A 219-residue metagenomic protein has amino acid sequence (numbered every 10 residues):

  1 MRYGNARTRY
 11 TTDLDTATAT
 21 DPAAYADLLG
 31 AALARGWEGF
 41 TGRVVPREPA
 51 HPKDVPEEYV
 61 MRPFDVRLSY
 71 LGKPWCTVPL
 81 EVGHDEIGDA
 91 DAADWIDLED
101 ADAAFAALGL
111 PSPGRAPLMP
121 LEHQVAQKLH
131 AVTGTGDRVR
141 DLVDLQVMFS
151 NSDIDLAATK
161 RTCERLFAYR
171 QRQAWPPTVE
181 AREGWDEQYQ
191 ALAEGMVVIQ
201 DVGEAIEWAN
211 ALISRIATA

Functional and structural regions predicted by a protein language model:
R2-T8, T18-A219: Structured mid-to-C-terminal alpha-helical surface segments
D13: Non-catalytic nucleic-acid-binding interfaces of large nucleic-acid enzymes and RNP effectors
